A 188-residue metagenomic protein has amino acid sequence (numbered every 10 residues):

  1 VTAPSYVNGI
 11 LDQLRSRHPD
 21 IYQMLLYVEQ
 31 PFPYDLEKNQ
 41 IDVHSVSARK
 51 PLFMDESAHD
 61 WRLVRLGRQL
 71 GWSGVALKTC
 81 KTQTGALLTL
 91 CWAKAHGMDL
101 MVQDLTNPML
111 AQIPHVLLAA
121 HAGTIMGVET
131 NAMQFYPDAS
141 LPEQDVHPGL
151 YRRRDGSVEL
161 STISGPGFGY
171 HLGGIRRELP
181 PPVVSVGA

Functional and structural regions predicted by a protein language model:
V1-L105, L110-Q112: Catalytic core of soluble alpha/beta enzymes
L105-A188: Flexible C-terminal active-site loop/helix
